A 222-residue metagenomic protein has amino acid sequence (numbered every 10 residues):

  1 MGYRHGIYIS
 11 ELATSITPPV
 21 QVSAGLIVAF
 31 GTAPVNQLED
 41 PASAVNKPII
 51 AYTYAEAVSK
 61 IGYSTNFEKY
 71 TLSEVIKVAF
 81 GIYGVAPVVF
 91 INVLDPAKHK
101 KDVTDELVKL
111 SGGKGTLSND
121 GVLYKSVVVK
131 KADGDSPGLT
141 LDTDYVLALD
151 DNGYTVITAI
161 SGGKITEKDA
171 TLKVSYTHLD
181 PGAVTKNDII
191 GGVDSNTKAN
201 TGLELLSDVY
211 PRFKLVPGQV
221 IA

Functional and structural regions predicted by a protein language model:
M1-A222: Surface-exposed assembly/interface segments
